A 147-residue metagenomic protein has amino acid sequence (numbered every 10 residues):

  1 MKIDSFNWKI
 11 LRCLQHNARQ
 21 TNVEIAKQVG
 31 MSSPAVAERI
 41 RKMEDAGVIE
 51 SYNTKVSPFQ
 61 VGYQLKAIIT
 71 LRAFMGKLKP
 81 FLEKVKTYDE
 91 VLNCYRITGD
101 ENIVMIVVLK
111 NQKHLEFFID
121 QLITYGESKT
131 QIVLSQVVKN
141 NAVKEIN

Functional and structural regions predicted by a protein language model:
M1-N147: A compositional/biophysical signature of low hydrophobicity enriched in polar/charged and small residues
